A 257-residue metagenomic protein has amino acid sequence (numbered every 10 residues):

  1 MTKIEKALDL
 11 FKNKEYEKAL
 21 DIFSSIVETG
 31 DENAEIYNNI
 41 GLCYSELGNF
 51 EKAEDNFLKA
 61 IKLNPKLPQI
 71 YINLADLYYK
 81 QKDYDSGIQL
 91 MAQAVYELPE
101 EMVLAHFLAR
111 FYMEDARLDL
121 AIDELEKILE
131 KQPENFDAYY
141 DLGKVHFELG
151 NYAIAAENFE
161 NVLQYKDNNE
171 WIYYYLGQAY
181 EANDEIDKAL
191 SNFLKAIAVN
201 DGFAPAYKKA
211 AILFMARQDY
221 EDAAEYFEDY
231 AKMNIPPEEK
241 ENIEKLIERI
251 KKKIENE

Functional and structural regions predicted by a protein language model:
M1-E35, N39-K52, D76, K80 (+3 more regions): Alpha-helical segment of the N-proximal tetratricopeptide repeat
M1-T2, E35, Q69, V103 (+7 more regions): Start-of-helix register in tetratricopeptide repeats
M1-T2, K6, Y220-E257: Terminal, low-structured helical/coil segments at or just beyond the last alpha-helical repeat
N13-I22, L47-K59, Q81-Q93, E114-K127 (+5 more regions): Structural signature of tandem alpha-helical TPR/SEL1-like repeats, specifically the intra-repeat loop/turn
T29, L63, E97-L98, K131 (+3 more regions): Structural marker of alpha-solenoid helical repeat scaffolds
E32, K66, E100, E134 (+3 more regions): Short coil loop/turn residues that delineate tetratricopeptide repeat
C43, L77, F111, V145 (+4 more regions): TPR/TPR-like alpha-solenoid repeats
